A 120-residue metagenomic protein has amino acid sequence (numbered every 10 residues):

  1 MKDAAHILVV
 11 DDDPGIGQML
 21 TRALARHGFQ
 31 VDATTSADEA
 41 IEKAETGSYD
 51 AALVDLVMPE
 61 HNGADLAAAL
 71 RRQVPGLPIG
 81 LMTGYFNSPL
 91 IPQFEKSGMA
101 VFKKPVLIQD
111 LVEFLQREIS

Functional and structural regions predicted by a protein language model:
M1-L8, A68, Q109-S120: Non-catalytic signal-transmission and effector/linker regions of two-component phosphorelay proteins
G17, P59: The feature encodes the CheY-like receiver
Q18-R26: Charged docking surfaces used in two-component/phosphorelay signaling
G28-T35, K43: Short hydrophobic/Thr-rich beta-strand motif most characteristic of the beta2 strand and flanking loop of CheY-like
T35-E39, N62-L66: Acidic catalytic/metal-coordinating carboxylates
D55: Active-site residues of response regulator receiver
D65, Y85-K103, Q109, E113: Alpha4 helix (beta4-alpha4-beta5 surface) of REC/receiver domains from two-component response regulators
